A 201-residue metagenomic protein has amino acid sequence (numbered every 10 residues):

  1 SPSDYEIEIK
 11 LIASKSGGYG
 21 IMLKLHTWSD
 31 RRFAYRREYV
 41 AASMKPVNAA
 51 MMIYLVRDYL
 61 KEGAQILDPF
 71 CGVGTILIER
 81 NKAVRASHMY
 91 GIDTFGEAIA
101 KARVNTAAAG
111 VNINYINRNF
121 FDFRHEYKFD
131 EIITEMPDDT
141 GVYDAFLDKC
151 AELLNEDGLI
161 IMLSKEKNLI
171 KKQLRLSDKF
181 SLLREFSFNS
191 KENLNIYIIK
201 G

Functional and structural regions predicted by a protein language model:
S3-E8, I12-G201: Class I S-adenosyl-L-methionine-dependent methyltransferase catalytic core
